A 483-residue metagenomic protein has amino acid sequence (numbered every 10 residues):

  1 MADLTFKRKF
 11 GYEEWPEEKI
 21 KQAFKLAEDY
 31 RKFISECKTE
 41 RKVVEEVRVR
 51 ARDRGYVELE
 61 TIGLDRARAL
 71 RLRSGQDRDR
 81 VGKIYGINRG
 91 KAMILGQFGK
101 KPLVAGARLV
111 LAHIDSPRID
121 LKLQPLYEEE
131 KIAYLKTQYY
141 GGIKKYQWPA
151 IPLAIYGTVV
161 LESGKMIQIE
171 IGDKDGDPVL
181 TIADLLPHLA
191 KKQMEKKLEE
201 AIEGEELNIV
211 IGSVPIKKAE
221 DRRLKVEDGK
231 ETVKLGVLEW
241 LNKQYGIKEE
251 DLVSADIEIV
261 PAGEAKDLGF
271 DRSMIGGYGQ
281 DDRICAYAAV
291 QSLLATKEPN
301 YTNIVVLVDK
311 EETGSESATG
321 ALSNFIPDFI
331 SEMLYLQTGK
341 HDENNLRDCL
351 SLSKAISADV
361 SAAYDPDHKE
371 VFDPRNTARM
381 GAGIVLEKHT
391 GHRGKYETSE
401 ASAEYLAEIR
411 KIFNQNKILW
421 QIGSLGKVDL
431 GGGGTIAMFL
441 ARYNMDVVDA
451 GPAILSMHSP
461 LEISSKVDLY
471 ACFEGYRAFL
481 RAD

Functional and structural regions predicted by a protein language model:
M1-D483: N-terminal hydrophobic/helix-forming segments and targeting peptides
